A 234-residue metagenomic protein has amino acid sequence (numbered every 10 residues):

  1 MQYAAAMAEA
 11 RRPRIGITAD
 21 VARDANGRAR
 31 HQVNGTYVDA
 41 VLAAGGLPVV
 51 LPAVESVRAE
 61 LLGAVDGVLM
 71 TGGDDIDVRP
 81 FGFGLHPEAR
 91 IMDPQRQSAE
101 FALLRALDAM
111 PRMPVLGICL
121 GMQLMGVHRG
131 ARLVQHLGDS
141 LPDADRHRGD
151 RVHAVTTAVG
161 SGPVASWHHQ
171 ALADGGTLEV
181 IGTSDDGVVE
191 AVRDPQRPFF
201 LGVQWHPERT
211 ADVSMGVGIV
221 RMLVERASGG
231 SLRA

Functional and structural regions predicted by a protein language model:
M1-L116, L120, V127-R129, V134 (+6 more regions): N-terminal beta1-alpha1 cap of cysteine-dependent amidohydrolase-like domains
S166-H169: A glycine-rich beta-turn/hairpin centered on an aromatic-Pro dipeptide
